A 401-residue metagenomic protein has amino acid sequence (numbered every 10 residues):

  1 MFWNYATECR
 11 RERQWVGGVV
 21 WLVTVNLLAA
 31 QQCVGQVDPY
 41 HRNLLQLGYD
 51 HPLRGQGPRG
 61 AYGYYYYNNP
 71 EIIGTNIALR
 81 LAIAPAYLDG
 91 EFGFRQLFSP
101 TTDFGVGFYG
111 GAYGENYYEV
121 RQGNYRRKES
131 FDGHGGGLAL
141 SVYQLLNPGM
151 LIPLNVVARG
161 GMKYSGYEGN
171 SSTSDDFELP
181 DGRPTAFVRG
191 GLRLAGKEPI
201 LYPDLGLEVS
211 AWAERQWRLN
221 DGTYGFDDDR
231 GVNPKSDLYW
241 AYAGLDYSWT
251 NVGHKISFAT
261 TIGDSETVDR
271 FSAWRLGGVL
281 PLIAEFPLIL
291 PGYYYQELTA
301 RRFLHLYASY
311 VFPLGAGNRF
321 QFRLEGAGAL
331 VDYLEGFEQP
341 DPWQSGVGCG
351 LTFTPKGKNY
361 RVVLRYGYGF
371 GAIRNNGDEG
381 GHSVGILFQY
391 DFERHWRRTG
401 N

Functional and structural regions predicted by a protein language model:
F2, Q31-G110, N116-Y117, R183-L205 (+4 more regions): Outer-membrane beta-barrel initiation region
G17-A29: Bacterial N-terminal signal peptides
C33-R42, T185-P340, A372-N401: C-terminal outer-membrane beta-barrel translocator/porin domains of Gram-negative envelope proteins and their
L45-L47, I77-L81, V106-G110, L154-G160 (+8 more regions): Membrane-embedded beta-strand positions of outer-membrane beta-barrel proteins
Y49-G55, Y67-N69, L81-Y87, F108-N116 (+11 more regions): Transmembrane beta-strands of outer-membrane beta-barrel pores
D50-R54, I77-A82, Y125-F131, L145-G149 (+5 more regions): Outer-membrane beta-barrel domain signature
R59-G63, L88-F92, H134-L140, A186-L192 (+5 more regions): Hydrophobic, lipid-facing positions within transmembrane beta-strands of outer-membrane proteins
G107-G149, G169, Y360-G385: Outer-membrane beta-barrel translocator/channel fold
